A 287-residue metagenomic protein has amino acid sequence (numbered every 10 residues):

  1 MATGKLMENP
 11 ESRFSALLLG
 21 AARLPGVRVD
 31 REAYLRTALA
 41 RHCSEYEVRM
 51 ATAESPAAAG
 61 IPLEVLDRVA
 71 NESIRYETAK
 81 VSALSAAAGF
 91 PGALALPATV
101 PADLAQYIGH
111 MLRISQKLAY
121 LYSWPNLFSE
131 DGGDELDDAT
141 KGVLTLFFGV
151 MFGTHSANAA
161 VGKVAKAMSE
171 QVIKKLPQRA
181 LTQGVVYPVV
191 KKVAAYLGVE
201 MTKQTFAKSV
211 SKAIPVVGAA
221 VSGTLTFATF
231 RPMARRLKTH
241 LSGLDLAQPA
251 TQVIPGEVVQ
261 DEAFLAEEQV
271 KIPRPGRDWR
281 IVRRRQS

Functional and structural regions predicted by a protein language model:
M1-A87, G109-S287: Terminal, membrane-proximal amphipathic helices and intrinsically disordered targeting/regulatory segments
A87, G92-D103: Hydrophobic/aromatic-rich structural module bridging two neighboring secondary-structure elements via a short loop
A102, Q106-H110: Membrane-cytosol interface at the C-terminal ends of transmembrane alpha helices in small multi-pass membrane proteins
